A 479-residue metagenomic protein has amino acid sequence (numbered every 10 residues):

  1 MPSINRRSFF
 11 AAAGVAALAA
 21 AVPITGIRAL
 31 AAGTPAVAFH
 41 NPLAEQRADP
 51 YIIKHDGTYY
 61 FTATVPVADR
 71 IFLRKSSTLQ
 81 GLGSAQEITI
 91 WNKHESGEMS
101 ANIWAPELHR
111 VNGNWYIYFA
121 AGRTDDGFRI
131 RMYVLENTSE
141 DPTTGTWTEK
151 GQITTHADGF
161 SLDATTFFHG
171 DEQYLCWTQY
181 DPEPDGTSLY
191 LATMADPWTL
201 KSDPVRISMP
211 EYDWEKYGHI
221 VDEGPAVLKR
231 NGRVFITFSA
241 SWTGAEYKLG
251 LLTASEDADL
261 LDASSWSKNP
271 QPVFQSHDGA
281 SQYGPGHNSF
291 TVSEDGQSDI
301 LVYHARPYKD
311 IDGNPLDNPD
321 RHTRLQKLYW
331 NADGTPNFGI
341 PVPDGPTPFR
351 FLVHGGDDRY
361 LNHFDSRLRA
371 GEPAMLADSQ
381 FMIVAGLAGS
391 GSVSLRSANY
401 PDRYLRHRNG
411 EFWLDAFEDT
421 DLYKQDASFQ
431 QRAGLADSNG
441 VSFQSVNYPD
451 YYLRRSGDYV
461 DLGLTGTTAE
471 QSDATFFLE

Functional and structural regions predicted by a protein language model:
P2-G14, L18, A32-R350, A377-Q380 (+4 more regions): Carbohydrate-active catalytic/glycan-binding domains of CAZyme proteins, especially the secreted or lumenal ectodomains
L18-V22, L414: A generic secondary-structure boundary signal that marks alpha-helix termini
V22-T34: C-terminal region of N-terminal signal peptides and the immediate post-cleavage residues of exported proteins
P343-R367, I383-E411, S428-Y459, T475-E479: Extracellular glycan-recognition/adhesion modules and their associated mucin-like linkers
A416-D419: Surface-exposed beta-strand/loop patches in noncatalytic accessory domains and peripheral targeting/linker segments
